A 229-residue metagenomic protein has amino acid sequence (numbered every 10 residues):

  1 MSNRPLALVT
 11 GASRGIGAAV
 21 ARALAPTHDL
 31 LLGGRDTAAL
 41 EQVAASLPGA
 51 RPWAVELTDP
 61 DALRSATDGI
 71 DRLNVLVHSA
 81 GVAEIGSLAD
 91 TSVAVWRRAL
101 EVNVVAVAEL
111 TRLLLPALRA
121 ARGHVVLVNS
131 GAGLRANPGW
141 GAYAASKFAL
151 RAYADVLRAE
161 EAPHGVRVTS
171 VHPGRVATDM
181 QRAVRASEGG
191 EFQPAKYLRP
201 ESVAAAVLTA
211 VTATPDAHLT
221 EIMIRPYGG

Functional and structural regions predicted by a protein language model:
S13-R14: Conserved glycine-rich cofactor-binding loop
T27-V43: Conserved glycine-rich Rossmann-like NAD(P)H-binding loop of the short-chain dehydrogenase/reductase
S87-L88, V95-R97: Substrate-binding pocket helix/loop in short-chain dehydrogenase/reductase
T111, S146: Active-site helix of classical SDR
S130: Residue(s) in the substrate-gating loop at a strand-loop-helix junction that position the organic substrate next
R135, V156-V166: Active-site-adjacent segment of SDR/Rossmann-fold oxidoreductases
P163-V166, S170-V171, G190-G229: C-terminal helical subdomain
